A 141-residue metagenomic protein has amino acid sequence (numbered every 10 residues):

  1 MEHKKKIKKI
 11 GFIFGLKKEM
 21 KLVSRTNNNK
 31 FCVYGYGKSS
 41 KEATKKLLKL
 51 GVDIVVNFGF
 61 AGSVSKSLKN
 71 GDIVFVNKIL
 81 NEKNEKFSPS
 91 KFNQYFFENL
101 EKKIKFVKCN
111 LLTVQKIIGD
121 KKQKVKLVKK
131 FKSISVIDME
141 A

Functional and structural regions predicted by a protein language model:
M1-K5: Short boundary motifs at domain starts and secondary-structure transition points
K6-A141: Glycine-rich phosphate- or other oxyanion-binding loops that anchor nucleotides, phosphorylated ligands
